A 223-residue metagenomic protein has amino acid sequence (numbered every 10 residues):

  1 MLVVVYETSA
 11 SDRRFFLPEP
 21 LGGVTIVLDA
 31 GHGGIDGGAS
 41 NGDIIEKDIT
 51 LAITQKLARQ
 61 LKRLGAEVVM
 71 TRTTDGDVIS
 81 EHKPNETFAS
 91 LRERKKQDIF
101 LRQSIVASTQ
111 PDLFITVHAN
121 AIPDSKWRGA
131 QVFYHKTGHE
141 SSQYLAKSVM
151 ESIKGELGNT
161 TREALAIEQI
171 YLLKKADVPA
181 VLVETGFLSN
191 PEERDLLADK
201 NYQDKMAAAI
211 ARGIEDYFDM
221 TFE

Functional and structural regions predicted by a protein language model:
M1-E223: Catalytic-site microenvironment of enzymes that process N-acetyl-hexosamine-containing cell-wall polysaccharides
